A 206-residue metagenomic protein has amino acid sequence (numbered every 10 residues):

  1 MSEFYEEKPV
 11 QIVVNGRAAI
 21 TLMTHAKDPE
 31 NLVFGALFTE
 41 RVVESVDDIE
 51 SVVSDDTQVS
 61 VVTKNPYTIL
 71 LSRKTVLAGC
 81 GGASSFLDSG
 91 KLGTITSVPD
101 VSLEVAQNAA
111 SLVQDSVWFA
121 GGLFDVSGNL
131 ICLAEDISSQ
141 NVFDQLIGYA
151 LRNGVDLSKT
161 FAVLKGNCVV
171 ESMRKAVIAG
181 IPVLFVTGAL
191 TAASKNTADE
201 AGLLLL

Functional and structural regions predicted by a protein language model:
M1-S127, I131-L133: Intrinsically disordered, low-complexity regions enriched in acidic/Ser/Thr/Pro/Gln residues
A134-S138: Short beta->alpha transition motifs characteristic of CBS
S139-L206: Feature captures the catalytic cores and cofactor-binding loops of soluble hydro-lyases/lyases that act on carboxylate
